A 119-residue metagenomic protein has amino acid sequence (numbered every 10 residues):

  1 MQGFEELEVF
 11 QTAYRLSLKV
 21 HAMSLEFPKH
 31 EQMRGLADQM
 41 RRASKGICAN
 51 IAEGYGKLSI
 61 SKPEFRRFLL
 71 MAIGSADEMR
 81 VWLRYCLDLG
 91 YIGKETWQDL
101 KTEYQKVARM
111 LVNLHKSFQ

Functional and structural regions predicted by a protein language model:
M1-Q119: Amphipathic alpha-helical assembly/interaction segments
